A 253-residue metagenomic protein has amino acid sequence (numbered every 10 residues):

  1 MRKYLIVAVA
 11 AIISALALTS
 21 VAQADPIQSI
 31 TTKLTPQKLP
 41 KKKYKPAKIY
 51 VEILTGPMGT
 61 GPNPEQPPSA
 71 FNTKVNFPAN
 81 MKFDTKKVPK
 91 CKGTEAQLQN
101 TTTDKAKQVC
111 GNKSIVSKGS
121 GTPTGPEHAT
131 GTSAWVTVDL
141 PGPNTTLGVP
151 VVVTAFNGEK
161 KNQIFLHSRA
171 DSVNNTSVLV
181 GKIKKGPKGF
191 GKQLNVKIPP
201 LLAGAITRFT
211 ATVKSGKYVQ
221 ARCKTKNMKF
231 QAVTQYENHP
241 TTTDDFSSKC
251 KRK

Functional and structural regions predicted by a protein language model:
M1-V9: Bacterial N-terminal signal peptides that target proteins for export
A15-Q23: C-terminal segment of classical bacterial N-terminal signal peptides
Q23-K253: Ser/Thr/Pro/Gly-rich, low-complexity intrinsically disordered stalk/linker tracts of secreted and surface-exposed
